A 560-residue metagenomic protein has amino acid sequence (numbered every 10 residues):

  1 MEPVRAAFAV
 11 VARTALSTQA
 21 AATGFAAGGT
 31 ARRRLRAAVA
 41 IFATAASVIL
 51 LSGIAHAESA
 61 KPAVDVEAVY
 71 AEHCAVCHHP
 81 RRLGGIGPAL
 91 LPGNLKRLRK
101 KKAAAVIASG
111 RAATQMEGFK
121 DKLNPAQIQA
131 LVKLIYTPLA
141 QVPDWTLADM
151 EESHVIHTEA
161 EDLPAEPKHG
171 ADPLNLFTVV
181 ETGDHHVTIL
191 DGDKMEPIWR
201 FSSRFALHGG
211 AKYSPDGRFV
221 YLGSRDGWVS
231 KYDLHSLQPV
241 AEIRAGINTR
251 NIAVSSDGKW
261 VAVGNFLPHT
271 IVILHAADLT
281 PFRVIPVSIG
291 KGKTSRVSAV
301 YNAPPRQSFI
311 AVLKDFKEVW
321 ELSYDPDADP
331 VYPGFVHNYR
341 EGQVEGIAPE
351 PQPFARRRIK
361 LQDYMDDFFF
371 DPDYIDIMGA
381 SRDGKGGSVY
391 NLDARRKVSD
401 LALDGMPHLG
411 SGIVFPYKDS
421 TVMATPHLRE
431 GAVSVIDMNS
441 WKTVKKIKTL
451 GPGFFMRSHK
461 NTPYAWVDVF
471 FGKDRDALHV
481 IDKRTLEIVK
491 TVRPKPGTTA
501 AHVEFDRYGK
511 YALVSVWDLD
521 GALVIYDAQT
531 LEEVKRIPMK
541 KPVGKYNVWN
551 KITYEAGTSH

Functional and structural regions predicted by a protein language model:
M1-R34: N-terminal secretory signal peptides that target proteins for export/translocation
E2, I54, A71-C74: Mature extracytoplasmic/luminal segments of secretory-pathway proteins
A6-A9, A15-L16, A46, I54 (+1 more regions): Intrinsic disorder/low-complexity segments
V39-L50: Bacterial N-terminal signal peptides
G53, E58-V64, P80, A104-S109 (+2 more regions): Predominantly soluble domains enriched in secretory-pathway, periplasmic, or organellar proteins
V64-A71: Local sequence-structure signature of Cys/Sec-based thiol-disulfide redox active-site neighborhoods
V76, R81-I86, L91-A140: Extracytoplasmic electron-transfer domains, predominantly the class I c-type cytochrome c fold
